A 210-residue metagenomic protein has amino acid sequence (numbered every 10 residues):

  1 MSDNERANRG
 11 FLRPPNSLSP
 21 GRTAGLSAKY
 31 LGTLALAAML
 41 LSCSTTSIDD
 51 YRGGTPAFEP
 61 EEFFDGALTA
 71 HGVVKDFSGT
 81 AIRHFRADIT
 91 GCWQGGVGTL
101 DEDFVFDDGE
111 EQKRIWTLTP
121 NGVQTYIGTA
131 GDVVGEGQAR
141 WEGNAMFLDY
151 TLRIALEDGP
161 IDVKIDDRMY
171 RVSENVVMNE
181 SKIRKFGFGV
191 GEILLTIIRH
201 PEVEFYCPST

Functional and structural regions predicted by a protein language model:
E5-G32: Bacterial N-terminal signal peptides that target proteins for export
L41-S42: C-terminal motif of bacterial Sec signal peptides marking the signal peptidase cleavage site
T45-D50: Bacterial lipoprotein signal-peptidase II cleavage site
Y51-A67: N-terminal helix-cap/turn-to-beta initiation motif at the start of protein domains
F64-G72, N179: A short, Trp-centered hydrophobic/proline-enriched beta-strand micro-motif
H71, K75-L156, R168: Central antiparallel beta-sheet cores of small beta-barrel/beta-sandwich binding domains
D166-T210: Glycine-rich, aromatic-bearing surface loops/beta-hairpins
